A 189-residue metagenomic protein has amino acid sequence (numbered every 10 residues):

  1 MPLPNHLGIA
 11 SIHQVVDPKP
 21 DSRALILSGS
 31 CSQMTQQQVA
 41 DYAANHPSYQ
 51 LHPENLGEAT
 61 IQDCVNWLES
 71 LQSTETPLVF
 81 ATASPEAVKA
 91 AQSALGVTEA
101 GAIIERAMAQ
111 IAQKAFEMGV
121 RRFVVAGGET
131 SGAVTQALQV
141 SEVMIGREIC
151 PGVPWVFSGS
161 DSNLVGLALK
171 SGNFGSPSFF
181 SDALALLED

Functional and structural regions predicted by a protein language model:
M1-D189: Active-site catalytic microenvironments in core metabolic enzymes, especially phosphate/sugar-handling
